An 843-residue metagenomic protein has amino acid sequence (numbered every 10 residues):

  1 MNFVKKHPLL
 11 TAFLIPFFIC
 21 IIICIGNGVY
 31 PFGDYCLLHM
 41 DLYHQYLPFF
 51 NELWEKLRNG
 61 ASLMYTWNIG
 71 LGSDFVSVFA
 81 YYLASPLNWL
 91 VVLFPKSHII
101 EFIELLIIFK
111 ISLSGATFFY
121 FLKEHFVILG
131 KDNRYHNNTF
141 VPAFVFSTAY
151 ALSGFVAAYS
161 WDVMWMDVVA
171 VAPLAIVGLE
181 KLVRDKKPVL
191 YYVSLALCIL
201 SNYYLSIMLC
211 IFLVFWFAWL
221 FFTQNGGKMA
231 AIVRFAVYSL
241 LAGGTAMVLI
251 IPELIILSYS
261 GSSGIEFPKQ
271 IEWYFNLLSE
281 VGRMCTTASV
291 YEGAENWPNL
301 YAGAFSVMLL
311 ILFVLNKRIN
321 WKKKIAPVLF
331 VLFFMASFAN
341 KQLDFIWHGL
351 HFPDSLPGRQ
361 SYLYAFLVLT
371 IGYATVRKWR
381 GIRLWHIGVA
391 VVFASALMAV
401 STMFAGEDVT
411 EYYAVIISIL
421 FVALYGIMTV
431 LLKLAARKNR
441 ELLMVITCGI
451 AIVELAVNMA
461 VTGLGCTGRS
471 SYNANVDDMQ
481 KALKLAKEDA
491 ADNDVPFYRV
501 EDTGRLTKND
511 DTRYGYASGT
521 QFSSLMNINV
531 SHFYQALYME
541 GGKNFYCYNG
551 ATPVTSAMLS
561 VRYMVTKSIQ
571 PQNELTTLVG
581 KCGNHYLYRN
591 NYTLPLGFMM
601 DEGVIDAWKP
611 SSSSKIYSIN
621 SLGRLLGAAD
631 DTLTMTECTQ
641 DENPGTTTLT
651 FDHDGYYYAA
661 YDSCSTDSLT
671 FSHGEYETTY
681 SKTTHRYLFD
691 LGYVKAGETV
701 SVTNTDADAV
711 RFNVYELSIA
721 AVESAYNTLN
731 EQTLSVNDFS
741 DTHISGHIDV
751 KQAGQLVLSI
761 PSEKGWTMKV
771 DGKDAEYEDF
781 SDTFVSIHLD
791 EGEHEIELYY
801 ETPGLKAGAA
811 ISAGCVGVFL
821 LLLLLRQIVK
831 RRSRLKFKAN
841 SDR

Functional and structural regions predicted by a protein language model:
N2-K5, F49, A629-R843: Active-site-proximal, structured, solvent-exposed surfaces of multi-pass membrane proteins that position macromolecular
P16-G115, T148-V169, L257-S262, K269-A294 (+3 more regions): Membrane-interface coil-to-helix junctions
P16-I19, S112-H125, N138-F222, R234-L254 (+2 more regions): Membrane-embedded helix bundles of polyisoprenyl
M40, H44-E55, A80, P86 (+7 more regions): Periplasmic/ER-lumenal interhelical loops and adjacent helix-loop junctions in multi-pass membrane proteins
V76-A80, I100-S112, P142-P173, V183-R184 (+4 more regions): Membrane-interface micro-motifs in multi-pass membrane enzymes
S114-L122, V171-V183, I211-W219, V307-V314 (+4 more regions): Transmembrane alpha-helical segments
K186, L205, I325-F345, H351-D478 (+1 more regions): Contiguous transmembrane helix-bundle modules in multi-pass membrane proteins
A451-N473, K487-M558, Y592-L594, M599-S621 (+4 more regions): Extracytoplasmic/lumenal acceptor-recognition loop(s) of multi-pass membrane glycoenzymes
